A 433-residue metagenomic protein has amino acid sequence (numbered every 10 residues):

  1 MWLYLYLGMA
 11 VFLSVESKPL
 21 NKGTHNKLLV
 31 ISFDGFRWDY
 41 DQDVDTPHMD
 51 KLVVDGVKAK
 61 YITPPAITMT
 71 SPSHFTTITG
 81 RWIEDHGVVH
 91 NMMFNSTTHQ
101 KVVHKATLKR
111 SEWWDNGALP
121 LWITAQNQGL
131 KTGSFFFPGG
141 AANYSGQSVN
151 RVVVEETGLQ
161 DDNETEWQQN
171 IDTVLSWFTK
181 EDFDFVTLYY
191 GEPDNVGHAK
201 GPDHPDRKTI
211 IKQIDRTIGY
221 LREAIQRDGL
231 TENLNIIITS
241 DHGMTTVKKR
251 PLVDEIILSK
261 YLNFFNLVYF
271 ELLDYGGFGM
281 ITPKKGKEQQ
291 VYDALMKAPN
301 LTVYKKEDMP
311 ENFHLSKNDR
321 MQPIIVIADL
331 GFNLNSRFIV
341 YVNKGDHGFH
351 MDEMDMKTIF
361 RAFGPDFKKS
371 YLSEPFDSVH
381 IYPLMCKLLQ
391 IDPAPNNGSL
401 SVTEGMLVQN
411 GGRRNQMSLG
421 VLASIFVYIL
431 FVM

Functional and structural regions predicted by a protein language model:
M9-G23, Y428-M433: N-terminal signal peptide
T24-L29, D55-A59, D85, Q128-G133 (+5 more regions): Loop/turn elements at helix/coil->beta-strand transitions in domains of secreted/extracellular proteins
V30, H48, Q213-I256: Metal-dependent active-site segment of extracytoplasmic phospho-/sulfohydrolases and closely related
D39-H86: Short, structured active-site-proximal loop/turn typified by the sulfatase FGly-forming signature C/S-X-P-X-R
G80-H204, N300: His/Asp/Glu-rich, glycine-adjacent segments that coordinate divalent cations and/or stabilize oxyanion chemistry on
N233, S240-K284: Acidic/histidine-rich catalytic neighborhood
V268-L372, F376-L384: Active-site neighborhoods of enzymes that stabilize oxyanions during catalysis
M406-L422: C-terminal GPI-anchoring signal of eukaryotic secretory precursors
